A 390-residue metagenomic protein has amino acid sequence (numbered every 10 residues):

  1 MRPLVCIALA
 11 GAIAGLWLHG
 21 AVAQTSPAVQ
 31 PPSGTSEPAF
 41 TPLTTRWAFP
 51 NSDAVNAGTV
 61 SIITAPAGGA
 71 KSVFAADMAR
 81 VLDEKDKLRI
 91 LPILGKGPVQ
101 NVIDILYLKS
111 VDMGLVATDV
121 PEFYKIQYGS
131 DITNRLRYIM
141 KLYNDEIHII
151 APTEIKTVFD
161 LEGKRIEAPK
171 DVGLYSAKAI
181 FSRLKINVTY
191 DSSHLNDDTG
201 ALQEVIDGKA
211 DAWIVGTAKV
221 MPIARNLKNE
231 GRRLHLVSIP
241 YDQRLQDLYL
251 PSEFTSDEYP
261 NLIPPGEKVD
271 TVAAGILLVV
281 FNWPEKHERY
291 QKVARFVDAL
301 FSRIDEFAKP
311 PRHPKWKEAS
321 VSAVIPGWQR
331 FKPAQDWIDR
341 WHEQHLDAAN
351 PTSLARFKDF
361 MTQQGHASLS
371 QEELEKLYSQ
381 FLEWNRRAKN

Functional and structural regions predicted by a protein language model:
I7-W17: Bacterial N-terminal signal peptides
W17-A23: Sec/Tat signal peptide C-region and signal peptidase I cleavage site
S26-I62, E154-R165: Immediate post-signal peptide segment of exported/extracytoplasmic ligand-binding proteins
S36-P38, G200, T217-G231, L236 (+2 more regions): An extracytoplasmic/periplasmic, membrane-proximal ligand-sensing/linker region
T59-L82, I90, D145-Q203, D207: Bilobed "Venus flytrap"/periplasmic-binding protein-like clamshell domains and structurally analogous long
A76-R80, L91-I132, G200-E204, V220-L227: Pocket-flanking alpha-helical
T118-D119, Y128, I186-E288: Pocket-lining segment of extracytoplasmic ligand-binding domains
D171-R183, S252-P326: Ligand-binding clefts/hinges and TM-proximal coupling segments of bilobed small-molecule sensing domains
